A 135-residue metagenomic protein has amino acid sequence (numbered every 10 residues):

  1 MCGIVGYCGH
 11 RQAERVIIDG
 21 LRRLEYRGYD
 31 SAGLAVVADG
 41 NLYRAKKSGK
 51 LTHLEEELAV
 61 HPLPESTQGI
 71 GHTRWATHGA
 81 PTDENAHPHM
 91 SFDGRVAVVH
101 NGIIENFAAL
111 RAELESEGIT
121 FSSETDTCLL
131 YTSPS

Functional and structural regions predicted by a protein language model:
M1-S133: Conserved short alpha-helical segments that host acidic/polar catalytic motifs at enzyme active sites
